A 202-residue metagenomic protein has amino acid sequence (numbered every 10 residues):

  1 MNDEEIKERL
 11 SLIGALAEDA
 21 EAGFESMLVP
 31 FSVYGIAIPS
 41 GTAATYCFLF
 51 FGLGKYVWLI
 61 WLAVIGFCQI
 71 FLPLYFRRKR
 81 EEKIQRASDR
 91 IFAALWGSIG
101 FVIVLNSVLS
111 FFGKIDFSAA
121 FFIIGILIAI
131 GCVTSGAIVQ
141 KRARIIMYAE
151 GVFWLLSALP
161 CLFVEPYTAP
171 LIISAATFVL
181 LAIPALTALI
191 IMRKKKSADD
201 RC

Functional and structural regions predicted by a protein language model:
M1-L28: N-terminal juxtamembrane cytosolic/stromal segments of multi-pass membrane proteins
A20-P30, F117-S118, A143, P166 (+1 more regions): Membrane-interface helix-boundary signature
E21-F111: Selected alpha-helical membrane-embedding segments in polytopic membrane proteins
S40-F48, C68-Y75, V108-L109, G131-I138 (+2 more regions): Residue-level signal for alpha-helical transmembrane segments in multi-pass membrane proteins
F50-L59, F111-A120, V164-I173: Membrane-helix interface and helix-disruption motif detector
W58-I65, F121-I128, L171-L181: Hydrophobic core segments of alpha-helical transmembrane domains in multi-pass membrane proteins
A87-V152, L156: Membrane-proximal helix-loop-helix units in multi-pass membrane proteins
T134-C202: Terminal transmembrane helical module of multi-pass membrane proteins
